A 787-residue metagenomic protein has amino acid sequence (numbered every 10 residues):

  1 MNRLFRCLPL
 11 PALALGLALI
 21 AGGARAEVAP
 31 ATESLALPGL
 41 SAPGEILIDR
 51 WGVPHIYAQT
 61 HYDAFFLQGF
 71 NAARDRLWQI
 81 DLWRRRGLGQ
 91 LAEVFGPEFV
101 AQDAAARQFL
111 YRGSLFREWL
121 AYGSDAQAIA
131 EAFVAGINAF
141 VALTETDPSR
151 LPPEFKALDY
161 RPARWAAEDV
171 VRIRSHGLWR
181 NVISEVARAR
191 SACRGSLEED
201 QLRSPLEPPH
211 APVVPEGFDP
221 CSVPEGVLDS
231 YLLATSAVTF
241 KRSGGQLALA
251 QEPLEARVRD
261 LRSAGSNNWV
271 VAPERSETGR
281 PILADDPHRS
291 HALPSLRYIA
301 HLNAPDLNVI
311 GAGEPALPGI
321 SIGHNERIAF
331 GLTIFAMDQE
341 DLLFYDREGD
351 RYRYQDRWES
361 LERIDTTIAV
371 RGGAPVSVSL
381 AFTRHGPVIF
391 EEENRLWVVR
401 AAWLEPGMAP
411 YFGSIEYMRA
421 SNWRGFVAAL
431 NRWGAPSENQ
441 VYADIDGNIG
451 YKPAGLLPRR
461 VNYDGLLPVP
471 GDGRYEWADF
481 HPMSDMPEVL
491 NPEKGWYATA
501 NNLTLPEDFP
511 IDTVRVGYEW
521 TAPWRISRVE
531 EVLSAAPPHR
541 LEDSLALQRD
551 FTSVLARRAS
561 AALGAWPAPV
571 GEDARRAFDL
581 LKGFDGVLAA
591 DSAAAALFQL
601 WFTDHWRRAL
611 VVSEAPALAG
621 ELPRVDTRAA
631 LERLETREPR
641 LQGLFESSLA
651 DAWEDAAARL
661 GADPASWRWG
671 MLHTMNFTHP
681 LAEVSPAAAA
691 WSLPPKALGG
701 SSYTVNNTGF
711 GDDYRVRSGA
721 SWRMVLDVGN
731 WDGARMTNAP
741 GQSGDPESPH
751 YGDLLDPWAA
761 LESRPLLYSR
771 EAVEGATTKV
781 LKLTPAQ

Functional and structural regions predicted by a protein language model:
P9-I20: Bacterial N-terminal signal peptides
A24-A26: Boundary at the C-terminal end of the N-terminal hydrophobic targeting segment
V28-I282, P287, L293, D306 (+2 more regions): Substrate-recognition/specificity elements adjacent to catalytic centers across diverse enzyme folds
A64-Q68, S114-Q127, R400, Y411-Y417 (+4 more regions): Second-shell loop/turn segments in exported
G87, Y111, L115, A126-G136 (+6 more regions): Stable alpha-helical elements in mature extracytoplasmic
L261-S263, L302-G319, G323-I328, L332-D472 (+1 more regions): Glycine- and hydrophobic-rich flexible loops that cap the catalytic core of alpha/beta enzyme folds
E340, F390, A435-A536, L588 (+2 more regions): Hydrophobic alpha-helical segments
I511, R515-A574, A656-Q787: Terminal end segments
